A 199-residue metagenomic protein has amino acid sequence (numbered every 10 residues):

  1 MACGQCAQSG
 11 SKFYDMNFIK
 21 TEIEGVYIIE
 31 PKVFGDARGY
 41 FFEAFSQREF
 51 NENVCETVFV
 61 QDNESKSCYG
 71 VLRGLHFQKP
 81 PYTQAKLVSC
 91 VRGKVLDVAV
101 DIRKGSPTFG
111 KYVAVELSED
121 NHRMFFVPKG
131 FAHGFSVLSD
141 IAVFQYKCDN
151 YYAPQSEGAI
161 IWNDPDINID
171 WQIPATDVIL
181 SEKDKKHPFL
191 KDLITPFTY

Functional and structural regions predicted by a protein language model:
C3-C6: Cysteine-centered motifs
S9-S11: Serine residues within intrinsically disordered or low-complexity segments
F13-R123, S139-I141, Y146-Y199: Non-catalytic, conserved peripheral segments adjacent to functional cores
F125, H133-L138: Short beta-strand His + acidic residue motifs that chelate non-heme Fe in jelly-roll/DSBH and cupin folds
